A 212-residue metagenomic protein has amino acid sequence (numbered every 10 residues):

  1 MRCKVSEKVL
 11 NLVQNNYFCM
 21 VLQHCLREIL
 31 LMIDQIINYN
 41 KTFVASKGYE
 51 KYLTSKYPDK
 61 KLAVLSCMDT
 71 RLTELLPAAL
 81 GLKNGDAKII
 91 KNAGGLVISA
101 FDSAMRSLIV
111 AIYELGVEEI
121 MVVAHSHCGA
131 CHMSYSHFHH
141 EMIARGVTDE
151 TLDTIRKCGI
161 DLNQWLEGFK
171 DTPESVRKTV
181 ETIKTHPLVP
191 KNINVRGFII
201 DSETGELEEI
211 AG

Functional and structural regions predicted by a protein language model:
R2-K4, K8: Extreme N-terminal basic, low-complexity initiation segments that serve as generic localization/processing leaders
K8-N11, N15: Polybasic, lysine-rich low-complexity intrinsically disordered segments
N15-L31: Short, Lys/Arg-enriched N-terminal segments with co-localized hydrophobic residues within the first ~10-30 amino acids
L31-K60, G95-A100, I112-L115, A130-G212: Divalent-metal-activated hydrolytic enzyme cores
S46, E50-M105: Conserved beta-strand-loop surface patch within small alpha/beta domains used for substrate/adaptor or ligand engagement
L65-C67, K91, V123-H125, F198-D201: Short beta-strand segments
D69-R71, S126-A130: Gly/Ser/Thr-rich loops at beta-strand to alpha-helix junctions that form or flank small-molecule/cofactor-binding
Y113-H125: Ordered, amphipathic secondary-structure segments that act as subunit-interaction surfaces in large macromolecular
